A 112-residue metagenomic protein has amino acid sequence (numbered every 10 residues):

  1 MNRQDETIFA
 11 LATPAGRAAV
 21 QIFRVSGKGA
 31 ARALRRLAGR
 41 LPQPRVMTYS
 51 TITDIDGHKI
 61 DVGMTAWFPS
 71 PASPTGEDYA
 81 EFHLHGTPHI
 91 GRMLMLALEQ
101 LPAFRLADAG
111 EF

Functional and structural regions predicted by a protein language model:
M1-F112: A glycine-rich (often HGG/GG-containing) alpha/beta subdomain
